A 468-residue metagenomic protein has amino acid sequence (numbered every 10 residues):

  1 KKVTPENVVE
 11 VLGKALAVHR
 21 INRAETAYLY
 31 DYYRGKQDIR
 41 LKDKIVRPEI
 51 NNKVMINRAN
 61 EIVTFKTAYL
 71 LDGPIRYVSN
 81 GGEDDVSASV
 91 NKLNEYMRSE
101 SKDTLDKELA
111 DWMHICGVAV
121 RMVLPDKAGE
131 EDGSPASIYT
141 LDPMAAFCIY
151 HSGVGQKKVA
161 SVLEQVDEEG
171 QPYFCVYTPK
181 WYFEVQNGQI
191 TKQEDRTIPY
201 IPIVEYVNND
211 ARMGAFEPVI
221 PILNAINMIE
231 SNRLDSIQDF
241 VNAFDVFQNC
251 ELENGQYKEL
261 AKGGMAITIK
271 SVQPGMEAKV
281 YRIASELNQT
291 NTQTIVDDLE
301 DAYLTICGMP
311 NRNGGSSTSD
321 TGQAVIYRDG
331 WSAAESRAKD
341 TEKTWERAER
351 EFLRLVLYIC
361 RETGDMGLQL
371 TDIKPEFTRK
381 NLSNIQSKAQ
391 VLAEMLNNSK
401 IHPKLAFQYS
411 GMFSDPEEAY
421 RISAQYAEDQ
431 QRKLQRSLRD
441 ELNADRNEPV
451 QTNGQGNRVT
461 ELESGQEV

Functional and structural regions predicted by a protein language model:
K1-I138, Q451-N453, E461-V468: Extended, helix-rich architectural segments
N7, V11, A88-E95, S101-L109 (+11 more regions): Exposed alpha-helical structural elements
H19-R23, K36, R40, E100-K107 (+11 more regions): Short secondary-structure junctions and interdomain/linker hinges
R20-R40, A146-V185, A266-Y281: An N-terminal domain-start capping segment
D85, S89, M97, S101 (+8 more regions): Short amphipathic alpha-helical segments
K107-A110, H114-R212: Extended, regular secondary-structure scaffolds
T191-D329: Extended, charged amphipathic alpha-helical segments
L260-M276, N291, D298-V468: C-terminal helix-loop subdomains that flank or include functional centers
